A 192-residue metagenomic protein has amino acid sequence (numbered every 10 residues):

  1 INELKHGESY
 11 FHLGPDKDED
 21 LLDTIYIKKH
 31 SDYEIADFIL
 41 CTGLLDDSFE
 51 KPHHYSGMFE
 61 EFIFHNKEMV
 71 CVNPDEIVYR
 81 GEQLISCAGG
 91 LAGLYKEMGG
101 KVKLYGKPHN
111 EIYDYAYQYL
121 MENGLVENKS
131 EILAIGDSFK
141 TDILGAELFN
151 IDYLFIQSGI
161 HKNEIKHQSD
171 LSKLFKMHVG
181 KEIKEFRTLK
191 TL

Functional and structural regions predicted by a protein language model:
I1-L192: Asp-based, Mg2+/Mn2+-dependent phosphohydrolase catalytic module
